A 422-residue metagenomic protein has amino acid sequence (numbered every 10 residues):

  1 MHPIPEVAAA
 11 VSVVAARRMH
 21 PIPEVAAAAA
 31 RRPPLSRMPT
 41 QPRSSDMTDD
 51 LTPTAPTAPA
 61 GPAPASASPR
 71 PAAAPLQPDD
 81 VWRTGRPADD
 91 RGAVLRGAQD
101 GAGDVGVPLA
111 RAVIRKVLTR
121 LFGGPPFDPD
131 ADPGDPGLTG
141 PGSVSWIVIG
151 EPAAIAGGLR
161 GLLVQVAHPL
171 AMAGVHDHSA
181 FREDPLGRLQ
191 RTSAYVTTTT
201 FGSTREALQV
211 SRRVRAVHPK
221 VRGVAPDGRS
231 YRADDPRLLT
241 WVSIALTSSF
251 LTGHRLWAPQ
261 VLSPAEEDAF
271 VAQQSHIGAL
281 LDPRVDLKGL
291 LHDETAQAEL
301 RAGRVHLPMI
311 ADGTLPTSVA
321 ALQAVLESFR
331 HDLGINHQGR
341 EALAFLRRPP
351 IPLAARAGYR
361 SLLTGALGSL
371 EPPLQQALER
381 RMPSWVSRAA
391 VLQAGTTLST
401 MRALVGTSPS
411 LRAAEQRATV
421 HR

Functional and structural regions predicted by a protein language model:
P3, A9, P21, T40-P42 (+1 more regions): N-terminal leader/targeting segments
V7, V14, V25, S36-M38 (+2 more regions): Serine/proline-rich low-complexity intrinsically disordered segments, especially terminal tails, linkers
V13, V25, A30-P34, P53-S66: Compositionally biased, low-complexity flexible segments
H20, R32-P34, D50, P75: Acidic/proline-rich low-complexity IDRs
P39, R43-T57, G61-R422: Mature, function-bearing regions of proteins
